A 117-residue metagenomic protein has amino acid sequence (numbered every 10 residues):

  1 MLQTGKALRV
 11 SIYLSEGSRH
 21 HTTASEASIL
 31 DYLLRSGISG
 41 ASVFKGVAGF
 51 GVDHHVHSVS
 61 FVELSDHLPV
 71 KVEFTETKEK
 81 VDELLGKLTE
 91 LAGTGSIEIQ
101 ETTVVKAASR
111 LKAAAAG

Functional and structural regions predicted by a protein language model:
M1-G117: Positively charged, small/polar-rich N-terminal and surface patches that mediate targeting and assembly and bind
